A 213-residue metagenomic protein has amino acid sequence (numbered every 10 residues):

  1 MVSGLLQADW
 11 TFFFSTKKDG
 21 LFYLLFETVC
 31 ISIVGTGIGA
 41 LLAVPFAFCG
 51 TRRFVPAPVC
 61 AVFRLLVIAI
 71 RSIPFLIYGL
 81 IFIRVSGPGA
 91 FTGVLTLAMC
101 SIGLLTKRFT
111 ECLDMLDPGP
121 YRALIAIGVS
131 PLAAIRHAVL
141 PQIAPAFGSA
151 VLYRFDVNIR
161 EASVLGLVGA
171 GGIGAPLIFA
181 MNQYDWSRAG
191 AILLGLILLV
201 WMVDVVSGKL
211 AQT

Functional and structural regions predicted by a protein language model:
M1-G35: Periplasmic/extracellular loop-to-transmembrane helix junction in inner-membrane transport proteins
T11, V55-A57, S72-Y78, I159: Transmembrane alpha-helices and adjacent helix-loop boundaries
F22-C30, F63-I70, L152, D156 (+1 more regions): Alpha-helical membrane-interface segments at transmembrane helix boundaries
V34-V67: Transmembrane-helix boundary motif in ABC transporter permease subunits
V67-S101: Generic hydrophobic transmembrane alpha-helix motif, especially the helices
R84, I159-L196: Glycine-rich helix-loop "coupling/hinge" segments at transmembrane-helix boundaries in multipass transporters
P88-R154, V205-G208: Membrane-cytosol interface at the C-terminal ends of specific transmembrane alpha-helices in multi-pass membrane
S149, R188-T213: C-terminal transmembrane helix and the adjacent membrane-cytosol boundary/short C-terminal tail of inner/organellar
